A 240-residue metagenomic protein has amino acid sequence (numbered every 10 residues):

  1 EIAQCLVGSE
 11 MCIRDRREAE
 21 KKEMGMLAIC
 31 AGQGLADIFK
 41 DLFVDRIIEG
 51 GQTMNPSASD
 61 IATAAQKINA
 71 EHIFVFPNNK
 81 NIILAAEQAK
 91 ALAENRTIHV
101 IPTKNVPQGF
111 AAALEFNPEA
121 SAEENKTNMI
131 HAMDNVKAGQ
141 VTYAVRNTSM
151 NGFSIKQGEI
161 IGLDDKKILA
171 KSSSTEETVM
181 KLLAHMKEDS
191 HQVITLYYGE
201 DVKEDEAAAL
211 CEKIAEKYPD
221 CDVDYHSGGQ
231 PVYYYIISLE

Functional and structural regions predicted by a protein language model:
E1-I13: Single conserved hydrophobic/aromatic residue that forms the stacking wall/gate of nucleotide- or nucleobase-binding
E10, K22-M26, A31-M129: Conserved structured catalytic cores and adjacent interaction surfaces of nucleotide-binding/hydrolyzing enzymes
M11-C12, I194, D220-L239: Active-site loops and adjacent core secondary-structure elements that bind or stabilize anionic groups
R16-E20, L27-A28, A64-Q66, K90 (+3 more regions): Replace "in large, NTP-powered and nucleic-acid-processing enzymes" with "in large, NTP-powered factors and other
A86-A91, D205-K217: Short, aromatic/basic amphipathic alpha-helical patches
R96-Q108, P219-V232: Conserved phosphate-binding/catalytic loops in two-lobed NTP-binding clefts
V106-L183: Internal, active-site/partner-interface "lid" segment
S154-E176, A184, E188-E206, L210 (+1 more regions): Glycine-rich phosphate/diphosphate-binding loops and the adjacent beta-loop-alpha structural elements that coordinate
